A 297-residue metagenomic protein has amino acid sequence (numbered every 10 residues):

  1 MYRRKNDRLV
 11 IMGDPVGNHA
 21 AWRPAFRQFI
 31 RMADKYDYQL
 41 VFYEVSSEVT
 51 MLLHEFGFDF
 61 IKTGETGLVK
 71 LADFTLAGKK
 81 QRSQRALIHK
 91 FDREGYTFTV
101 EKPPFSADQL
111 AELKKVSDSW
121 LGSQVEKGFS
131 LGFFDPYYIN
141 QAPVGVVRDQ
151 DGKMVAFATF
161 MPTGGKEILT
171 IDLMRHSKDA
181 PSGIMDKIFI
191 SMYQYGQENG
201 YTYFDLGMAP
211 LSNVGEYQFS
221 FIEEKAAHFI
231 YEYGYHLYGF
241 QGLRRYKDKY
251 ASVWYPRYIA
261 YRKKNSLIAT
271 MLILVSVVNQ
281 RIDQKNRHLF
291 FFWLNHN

Functional and structural regions predicted by a protein language model:
M1-I11, P15, Y43-I61, A72-A86 (+3 more regions): A conserved beta-strand-loop-helix scaffold within acyl/acetyltransferase catalytic domains
N18: Catalytic beta/alpha-barrel core
A21-A25: Inter-domain linker/hinge segments that demarcate the starts of reverse transcriptase and RNase H-type modules
K35-V41: Short active-site oxyanion
